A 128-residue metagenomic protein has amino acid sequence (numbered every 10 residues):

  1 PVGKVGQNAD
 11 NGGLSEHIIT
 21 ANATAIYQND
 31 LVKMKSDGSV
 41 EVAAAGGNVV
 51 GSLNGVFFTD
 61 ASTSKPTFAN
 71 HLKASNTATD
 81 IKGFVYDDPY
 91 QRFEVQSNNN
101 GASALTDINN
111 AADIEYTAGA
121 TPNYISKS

Functional and structural regions predicted by a protein language model:
P1-S128: Surface-exposed, low-hydrophobicity beta-strand/loop segments enriched in small/polar/acidic residues
